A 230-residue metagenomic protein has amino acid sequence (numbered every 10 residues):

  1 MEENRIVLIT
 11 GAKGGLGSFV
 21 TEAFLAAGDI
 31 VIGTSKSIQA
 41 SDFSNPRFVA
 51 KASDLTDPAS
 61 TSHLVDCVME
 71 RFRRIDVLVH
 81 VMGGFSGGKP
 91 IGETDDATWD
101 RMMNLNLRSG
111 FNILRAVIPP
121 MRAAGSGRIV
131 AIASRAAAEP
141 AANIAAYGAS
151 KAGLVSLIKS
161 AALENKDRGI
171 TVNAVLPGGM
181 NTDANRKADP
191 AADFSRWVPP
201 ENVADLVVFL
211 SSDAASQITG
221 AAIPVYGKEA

Functional and structural regions predicted by a protein language model:
K13: Conserved glycine-rich cofactor-binding loop
K89-I91, T98-D100: Substrate-binding pocket helix/loop in short-chain dehydrogenase/reductase
T94, P140-G148, S160, N185: Active-site loop-to-helix junction immediately N-terminal to the catalytic Tyr of the SDR YXXXK motif in Rossmann-fold
L114, S150: Active-site helix of classical SDR
P119, L163-E164, S216: Alpha-helical segment proximal to the catalytic Tyr-Lys
S134: Residue(s) in the substrate-gating loop at a strand-loop-helix junction that position the organic substrate next
D167, A174-V175, T182, A192-A230: C-terminal helical subdomain
